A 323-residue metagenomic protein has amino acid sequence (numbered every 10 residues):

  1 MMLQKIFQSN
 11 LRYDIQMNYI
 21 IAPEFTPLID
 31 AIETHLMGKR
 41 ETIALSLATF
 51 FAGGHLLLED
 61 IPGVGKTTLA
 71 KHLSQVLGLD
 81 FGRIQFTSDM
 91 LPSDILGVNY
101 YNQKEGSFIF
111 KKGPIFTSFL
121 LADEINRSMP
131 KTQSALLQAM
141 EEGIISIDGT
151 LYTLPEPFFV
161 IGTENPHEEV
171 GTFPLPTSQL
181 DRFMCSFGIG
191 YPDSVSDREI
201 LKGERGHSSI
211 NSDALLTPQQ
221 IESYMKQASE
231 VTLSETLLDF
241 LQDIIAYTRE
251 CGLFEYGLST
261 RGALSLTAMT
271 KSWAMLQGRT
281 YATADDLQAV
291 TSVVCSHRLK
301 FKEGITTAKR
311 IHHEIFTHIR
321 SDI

Functional and structural regions predicted by a protein language model:
A22-I61: Pre-Walker A (pre-P-loop) alpha-helix and adjacent loop at the N terminus of AAA/AAA+ ATPase modules, a conserved
L45-A48, Y101-L121: Conserved alpha-helical scaffold flanking the Walker A/P-loop in AAA+ ATPase domains
F50-T87: Walker A/P-loop
L56, L120, F158: Conserved beta-strand position immediately N-terminal to the Walker
D60, D123-E124, A135: Walker B catalytic acidic pair
N102-S107, E124-T132, M140-L216, E222-V231 (+1 more regions): Canonical AAA+ ATPase core
N211-L266: Conserved AAA+ ATPase small/helical "lid" subdomain
E250-I323: C-terminal engagement/docking regions of AAA+ P-loop ATPases
